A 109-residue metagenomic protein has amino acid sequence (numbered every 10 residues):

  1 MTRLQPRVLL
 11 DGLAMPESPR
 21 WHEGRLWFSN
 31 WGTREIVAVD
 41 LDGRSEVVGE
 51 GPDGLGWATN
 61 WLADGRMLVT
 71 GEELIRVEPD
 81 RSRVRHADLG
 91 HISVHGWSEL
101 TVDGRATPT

Functional and structural regions predicted by a protein language model:
M1-G12, L41-G43: A short helix->beta-strand "capping" segment at the edge of beta-propeller domains
M1-L4, G24, T33: Blade/loop signatures of beta-propeller domains
L10-E23, G51-G71, H91-T109: Beta-rich, blade/repeat-based domains predominating in secreted/periplasmic proteins but also intracellular
R25, R76-P79, V102: Carboxylate-rich, polar loop motifs that coordinate divalent cations or form catalytic acidic clusters
W31, G71-E72: Short loop/turn segments immediately following the C-termini of beta-strands
R34-V37, L74-V77: Structural signal for beta-propeller blades
D40-R44, E78-S82: Short loop/turn segments that connect beta-strands within beta-propeller blades
E46-G51, V84-L89: Beta-propeller fold detector
